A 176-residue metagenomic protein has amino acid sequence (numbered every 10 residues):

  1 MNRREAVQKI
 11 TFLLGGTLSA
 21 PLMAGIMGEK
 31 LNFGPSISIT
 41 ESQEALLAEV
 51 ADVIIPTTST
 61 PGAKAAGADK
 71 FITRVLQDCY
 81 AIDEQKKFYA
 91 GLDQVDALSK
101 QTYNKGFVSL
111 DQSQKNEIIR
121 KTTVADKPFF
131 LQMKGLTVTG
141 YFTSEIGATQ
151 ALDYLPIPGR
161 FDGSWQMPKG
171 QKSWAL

Functional and structural regions predicted by a protein language model:
M1-R4, P21-T57: C-terminal segment of N-terminal export signals and the immediately downstream linker at the start of the mature
R4, K9-I10, N116, G135: Hydrophobic alpha-helical segments, especially transmembrane helices and their immediate juxtamembrane helical caps
V7-I26, D111: N-terminal export signals
E49, G67-L176: Mature-region segments of soluble proteins
P61: Aromatic-lined, polymer-binding surfaces characteristic of secreted/periplasmic polysaccharide-degrading enzymes
